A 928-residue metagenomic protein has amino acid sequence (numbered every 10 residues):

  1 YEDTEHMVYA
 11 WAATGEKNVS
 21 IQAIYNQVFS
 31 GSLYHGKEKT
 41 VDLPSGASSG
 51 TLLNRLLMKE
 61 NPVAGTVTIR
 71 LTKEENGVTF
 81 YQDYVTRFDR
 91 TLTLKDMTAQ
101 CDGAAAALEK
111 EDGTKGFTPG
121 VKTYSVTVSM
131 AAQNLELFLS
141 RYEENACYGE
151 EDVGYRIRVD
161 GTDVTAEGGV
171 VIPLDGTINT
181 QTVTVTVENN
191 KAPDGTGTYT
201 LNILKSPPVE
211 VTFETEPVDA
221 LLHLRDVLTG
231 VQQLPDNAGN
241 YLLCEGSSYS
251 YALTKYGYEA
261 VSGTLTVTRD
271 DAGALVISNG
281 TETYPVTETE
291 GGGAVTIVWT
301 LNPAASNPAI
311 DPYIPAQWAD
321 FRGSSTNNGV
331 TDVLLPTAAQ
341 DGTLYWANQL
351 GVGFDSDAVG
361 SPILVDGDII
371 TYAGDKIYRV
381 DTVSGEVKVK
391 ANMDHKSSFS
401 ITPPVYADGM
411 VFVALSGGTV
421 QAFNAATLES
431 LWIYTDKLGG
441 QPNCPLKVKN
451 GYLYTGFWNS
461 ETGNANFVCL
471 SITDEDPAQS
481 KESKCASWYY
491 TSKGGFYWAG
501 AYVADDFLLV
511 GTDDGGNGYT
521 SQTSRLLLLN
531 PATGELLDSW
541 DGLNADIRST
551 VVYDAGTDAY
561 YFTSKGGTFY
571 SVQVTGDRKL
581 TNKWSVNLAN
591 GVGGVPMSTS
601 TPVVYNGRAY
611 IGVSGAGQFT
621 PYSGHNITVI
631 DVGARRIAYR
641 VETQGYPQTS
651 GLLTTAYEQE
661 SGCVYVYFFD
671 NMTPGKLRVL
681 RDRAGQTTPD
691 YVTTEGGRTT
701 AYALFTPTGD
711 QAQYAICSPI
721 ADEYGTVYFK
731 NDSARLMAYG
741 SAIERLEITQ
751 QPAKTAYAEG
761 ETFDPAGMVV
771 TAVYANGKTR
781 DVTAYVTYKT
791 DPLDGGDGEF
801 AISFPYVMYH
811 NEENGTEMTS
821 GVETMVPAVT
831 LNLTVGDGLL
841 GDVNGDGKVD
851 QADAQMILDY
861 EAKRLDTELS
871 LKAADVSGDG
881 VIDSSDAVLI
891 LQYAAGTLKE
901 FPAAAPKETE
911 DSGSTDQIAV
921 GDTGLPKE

Functional and structural regions predicted by a protein language model:
Y1-V211, E216-D219, Y256-V261, L301-S306 (+1 more regions): Beta-rich interaction/scaffold domains
G36-V41, Y256-P303: Structured interaction patches on ligand/partner-binding surfaces of diverse proteins
L201-L204, T300-A304, N731-A742, L831-V835 (+2 more regions): A recurrent domain-boundary module in secreted/ectodomain proteins
R225-G239: Short, acidic Ser/Thr/Gly-rich low-complexity loop/linker segments typical of extracellular and cell-surface proteins
E245-G246, E759: Surface-exposed loops/turns
N307-V359, I363-I401, V405-A742: Extracytoplasmic/lumenal domain signature
T834-E928: Cellulosome-associated attachment modules in secreted, modular CAZymes
